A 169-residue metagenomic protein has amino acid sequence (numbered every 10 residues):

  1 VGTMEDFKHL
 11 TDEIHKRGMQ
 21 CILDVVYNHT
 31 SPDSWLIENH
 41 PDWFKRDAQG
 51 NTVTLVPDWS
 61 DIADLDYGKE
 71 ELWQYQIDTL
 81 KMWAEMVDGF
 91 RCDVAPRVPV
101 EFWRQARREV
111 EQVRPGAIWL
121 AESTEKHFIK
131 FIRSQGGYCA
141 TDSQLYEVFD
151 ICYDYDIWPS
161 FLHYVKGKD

Functional and structural regions predicted by a protein language model:
V1-A84, A106-Q112, I129-K130, C152: Substrate-binding/active-site clefts of carbohydrate-active enzymes
H15, D88, D93-D169: Active-site-proximal helices and loops of the catalytic beta/alpha 8
